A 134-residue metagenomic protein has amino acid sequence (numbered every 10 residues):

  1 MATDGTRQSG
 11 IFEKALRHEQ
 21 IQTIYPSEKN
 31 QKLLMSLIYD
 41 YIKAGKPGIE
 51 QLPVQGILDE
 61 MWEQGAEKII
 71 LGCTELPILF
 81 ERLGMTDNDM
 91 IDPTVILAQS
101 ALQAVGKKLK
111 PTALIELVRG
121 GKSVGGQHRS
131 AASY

Functional and structural regions predicted by a protein language model:
M1-Y134: Non-catalytic structural scaffold of enzyme domains
